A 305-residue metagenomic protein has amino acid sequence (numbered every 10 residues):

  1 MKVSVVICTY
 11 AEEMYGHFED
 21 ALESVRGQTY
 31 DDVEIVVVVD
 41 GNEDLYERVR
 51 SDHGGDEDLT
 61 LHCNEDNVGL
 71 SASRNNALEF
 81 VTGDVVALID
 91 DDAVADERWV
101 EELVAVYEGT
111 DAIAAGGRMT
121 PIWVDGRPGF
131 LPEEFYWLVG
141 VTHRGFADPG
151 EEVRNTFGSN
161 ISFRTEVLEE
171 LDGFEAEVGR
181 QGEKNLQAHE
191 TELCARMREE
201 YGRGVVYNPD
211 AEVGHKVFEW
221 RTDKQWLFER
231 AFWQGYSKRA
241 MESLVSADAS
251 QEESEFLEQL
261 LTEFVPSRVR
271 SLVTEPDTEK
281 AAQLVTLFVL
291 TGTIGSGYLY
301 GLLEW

Functional and structural regions predicted by a protein language model:
M1-S24: N-proximal low-complexity "stem/linker" segments adjacent to membrane-targeting elements
L22-D32: Short, acidic, metal-binding catalytic loop of nucleotide-sugar glycosyltransferases
N64-V81: Glycine-rich, basic loop-to-helix element that forms the pyrophosphate-binding segment of sugar-nucleotide handling
V86: Short aromatic/hydrophobic "clamp" motif used to bind/position activated sugar donors
R98-F130: Conserved donor NDP-sugar-binding/catalytic core segment of glycosyltransferases
E134-R154: Short, flexible, basic/aromatic active-site loop/helix in glycosyltransferases
N160-F163, V167-L171, V178-A211: A short, conserved alpha-helix in the catalytic core of glycosyltransferases
E229-W233, A247-W305: Non-catalytic, C-terminal membrane-associated alpha-helical segments of glycosyltransferases
